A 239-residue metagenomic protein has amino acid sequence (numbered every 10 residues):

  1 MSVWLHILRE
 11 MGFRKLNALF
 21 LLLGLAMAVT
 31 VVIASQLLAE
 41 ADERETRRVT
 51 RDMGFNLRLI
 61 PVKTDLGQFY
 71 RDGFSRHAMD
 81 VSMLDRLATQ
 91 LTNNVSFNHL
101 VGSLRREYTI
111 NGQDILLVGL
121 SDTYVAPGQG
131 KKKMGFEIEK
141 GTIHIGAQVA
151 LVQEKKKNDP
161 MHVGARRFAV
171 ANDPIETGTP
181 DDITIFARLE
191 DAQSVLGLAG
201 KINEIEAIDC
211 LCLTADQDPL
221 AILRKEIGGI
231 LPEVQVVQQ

Functional and structural regions predicted by a protein language model:
M1-V32: N-terminal Sec/SRP start-transfer signal
S2-V3, I7, S75, M79 (+1 more regions): Juxtamembrane loop-helix boundary motifs flanking transmembrane segments in multi-pass membrane proteins
F13-R14, R48, D52, N93 (+2 more regions): Membrane-interface junctions
T30-L116, K225-Q235: Hydrophobic, regular-secondary-structure patches
D65-L66, D122-Y124: Short, charged/polar surface micro-motifs in flexible loops or helix N-caps
V101-L104, N111-T123, Q129-D191, L198: Hydrophobic secondary-structure segments that place a key small or acidic residue at a functional site
H162, R166, D173-Q239: Mechanotransmission and gating elements of multispan inner-membrane complexes involved in transport and envelope
